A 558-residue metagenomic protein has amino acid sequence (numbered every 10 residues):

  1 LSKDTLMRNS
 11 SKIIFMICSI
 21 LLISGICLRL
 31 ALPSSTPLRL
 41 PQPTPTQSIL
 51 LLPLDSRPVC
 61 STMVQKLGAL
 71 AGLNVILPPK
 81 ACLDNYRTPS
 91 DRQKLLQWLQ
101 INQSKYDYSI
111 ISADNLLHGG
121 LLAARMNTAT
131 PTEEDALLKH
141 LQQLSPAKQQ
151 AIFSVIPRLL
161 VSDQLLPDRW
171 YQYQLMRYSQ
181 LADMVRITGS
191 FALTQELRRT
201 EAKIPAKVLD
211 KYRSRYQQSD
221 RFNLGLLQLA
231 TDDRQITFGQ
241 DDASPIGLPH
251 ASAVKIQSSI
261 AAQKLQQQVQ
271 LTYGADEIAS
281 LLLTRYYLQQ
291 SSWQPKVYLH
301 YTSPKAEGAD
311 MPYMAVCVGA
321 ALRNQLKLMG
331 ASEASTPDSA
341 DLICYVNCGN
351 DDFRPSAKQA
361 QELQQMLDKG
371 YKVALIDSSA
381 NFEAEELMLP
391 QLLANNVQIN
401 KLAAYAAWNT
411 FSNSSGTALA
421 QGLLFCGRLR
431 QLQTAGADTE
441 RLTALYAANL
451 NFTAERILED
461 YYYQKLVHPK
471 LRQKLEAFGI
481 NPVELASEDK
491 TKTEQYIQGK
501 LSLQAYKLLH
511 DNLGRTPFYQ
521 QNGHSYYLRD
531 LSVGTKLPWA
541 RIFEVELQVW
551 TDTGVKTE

Functional and structural regions predicted by a protein language model:
L1-L6: Short, Lys/Arg-enriched N-terminal segments with co-localized hydrophobic residues within the first ~10-30 amino acids
N9-S11: Feature marks short, highly hydrophobic, charge-poor N-terminal signal-anchor/signal peptide-like helices that anchor
F15-R29: Hydrophobic membrane-insertion alpha-helices, especially the h-region of bacterial N-terminal signal peptides
G25-R39: N-terminal membrane-anchoring alpha-helices
S35-E558: An N-terminal assembly and electron-transfer interface module characteristic of large anaerobic redox and radical
